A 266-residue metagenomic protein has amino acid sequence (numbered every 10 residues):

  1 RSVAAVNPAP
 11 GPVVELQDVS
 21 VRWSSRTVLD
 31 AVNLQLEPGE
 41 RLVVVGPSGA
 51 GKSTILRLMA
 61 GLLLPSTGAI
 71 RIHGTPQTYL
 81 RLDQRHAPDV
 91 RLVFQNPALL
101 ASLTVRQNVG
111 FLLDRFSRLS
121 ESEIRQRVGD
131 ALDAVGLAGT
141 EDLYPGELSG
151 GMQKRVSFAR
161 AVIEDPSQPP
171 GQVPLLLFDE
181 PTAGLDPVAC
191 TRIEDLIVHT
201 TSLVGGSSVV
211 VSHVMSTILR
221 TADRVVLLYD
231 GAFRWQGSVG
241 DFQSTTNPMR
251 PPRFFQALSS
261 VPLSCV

Functional and structural regions predicted by a protein language model:
A60: Helix-to-loop junction immediately C-terminal to a conserved catalytic motif
G68-T78: Conserved ABC transporter NBD signature motif
Q77-R91, R115, E121, F242-T246: ABC ATPase NBD coupling module
E121-T140: Conserved ABC ATPase "signature" region
Y144-L148, M152: Conserved ABC ATPase signature
G171, L176-D179: Catalytic Walker B motif of ABC-type/P-loop ATPase nucleotide-binding domains
S212-H213: H-loop/switch region of ABC-family ATPase nucleotide-binding domains
S244-V266: C-terminal boundary and immediately downstream tail of ABC-type ATPase nucleotide-binding domains
